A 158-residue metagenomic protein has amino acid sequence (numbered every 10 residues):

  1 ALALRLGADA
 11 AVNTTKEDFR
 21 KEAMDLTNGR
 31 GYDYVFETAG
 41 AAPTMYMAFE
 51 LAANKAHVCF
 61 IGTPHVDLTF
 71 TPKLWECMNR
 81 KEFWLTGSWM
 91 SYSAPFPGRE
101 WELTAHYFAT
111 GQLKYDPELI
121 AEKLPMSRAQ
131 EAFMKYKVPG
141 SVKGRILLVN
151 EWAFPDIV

Functional and structural regions predicted by a protein language model:
A1, L68-F70, P155-I157: Short, charged/polar "capping" segments at the starts of alpha-helices and the immediately preceding loops
A1-M47: Adenosine-nucleotide cofactor-binding segment
L6-G7, N54, K81: Short, structured coil segments at secondary-structure junctions
T14-D18, A39-G40, F96, A121-R128: Short beta->alpha linker loops
R20-M24, L68-I120, E131: C-terminal substrate-binding/catalytic core of Rossmann-like NAD(P)-dependent dehydrogenases/reductases
A39-G40, G62-T63, W89: Short glycine-/small-residue-rich Rossmann-like dinucleotide-binding loops
Y46-E50, N54, R99-V158: C-terminal hydrophobic helical "lid"/dimerization subdomain of Rossmann-like NAD(P)H-dependent oxidoreductases
A52-F70, W84-L85: ADP-ribose/adenylate-binding Rossmann-like module
